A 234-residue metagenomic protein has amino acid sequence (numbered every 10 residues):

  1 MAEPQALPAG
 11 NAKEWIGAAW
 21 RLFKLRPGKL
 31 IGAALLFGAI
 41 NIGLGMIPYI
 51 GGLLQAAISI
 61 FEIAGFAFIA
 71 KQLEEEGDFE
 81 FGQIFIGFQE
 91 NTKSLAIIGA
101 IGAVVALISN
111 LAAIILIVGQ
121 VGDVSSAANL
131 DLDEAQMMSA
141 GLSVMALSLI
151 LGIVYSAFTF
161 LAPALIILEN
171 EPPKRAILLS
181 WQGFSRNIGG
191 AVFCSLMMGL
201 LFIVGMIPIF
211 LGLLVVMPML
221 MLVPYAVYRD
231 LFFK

Functional and structural regions predicted by a protein language model:
M1-K234: Hydrophobic alpha-helical membrane segments
